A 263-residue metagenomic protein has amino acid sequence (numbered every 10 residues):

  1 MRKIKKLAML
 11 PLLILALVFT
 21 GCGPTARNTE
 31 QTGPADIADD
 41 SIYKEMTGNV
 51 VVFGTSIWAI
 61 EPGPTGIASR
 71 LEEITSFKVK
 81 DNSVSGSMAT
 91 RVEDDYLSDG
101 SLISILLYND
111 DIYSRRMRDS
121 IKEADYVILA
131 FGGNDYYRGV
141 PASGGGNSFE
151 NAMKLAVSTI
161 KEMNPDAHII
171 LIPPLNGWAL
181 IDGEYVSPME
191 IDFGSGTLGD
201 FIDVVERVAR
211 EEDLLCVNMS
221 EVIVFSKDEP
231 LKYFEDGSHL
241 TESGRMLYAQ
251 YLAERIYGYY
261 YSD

Functional and structural regions predicted by a protein language model:
M1-T65, S69-K78, E162, F234 (+1 more regions): N-terminal secretory targeting modules
K44, P62-G66, S143-N151, D192-G199 (+1 more regions): Soluble non-cytosolic domains of exported or imported proteins
N49, I57-N147, N151: Conserved SGNH/GDSL esterase-like catalytic core that processes O-acyl groups on lipids and polysaccharides
V52, L129, L171-P173: Structural beta-sheet core signal
V52, V79-D81, C216-N218: Conserved beta-strand scaffold positions in the cores of enzyme catalytic domains, especially in NTP/NDP-utilizing
Y96-L97, L175-D263: Catalytic His-Asp segment of secreted/periplasmic serine-dependent ester chemistry enzymes
M117, M153-V157, I202: Generic structural signal for well-ordered alpha-helices, preferentially at hydrophobic/aromatic core positions
N164-H168: A short helix->loop->beta-strand "cap" motif at the edges of active sites that frequently abuts
